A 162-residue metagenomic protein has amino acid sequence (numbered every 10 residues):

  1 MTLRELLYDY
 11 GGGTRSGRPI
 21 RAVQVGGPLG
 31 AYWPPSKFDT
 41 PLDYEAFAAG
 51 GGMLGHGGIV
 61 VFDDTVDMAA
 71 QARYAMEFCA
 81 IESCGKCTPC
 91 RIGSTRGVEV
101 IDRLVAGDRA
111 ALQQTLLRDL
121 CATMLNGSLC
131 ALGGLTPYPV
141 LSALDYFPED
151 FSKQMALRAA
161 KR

Functional and structural regions predicted by a protein language model:
M1-R162: Redox cofactor-anchoring modules in respiratory/redox and cofactor-processing assemblies
